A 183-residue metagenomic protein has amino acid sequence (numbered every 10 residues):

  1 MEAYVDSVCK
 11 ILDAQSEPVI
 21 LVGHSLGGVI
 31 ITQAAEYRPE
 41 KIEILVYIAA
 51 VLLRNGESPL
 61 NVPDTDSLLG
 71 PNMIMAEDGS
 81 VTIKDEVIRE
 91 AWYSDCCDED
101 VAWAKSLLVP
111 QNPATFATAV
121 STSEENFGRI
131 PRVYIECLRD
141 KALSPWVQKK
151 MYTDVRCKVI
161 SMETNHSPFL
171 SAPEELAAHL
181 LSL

Functional and structural regions predicted by a protein language model:
M1, E36, E40-E86, T115-S121 (+1 more regions): Flexible "cap/lid" loop of the alpha/beta hydrolase fold
E2-V19: Conserved acidic catalytic loop of the alpha/beta-hydrolase fold
L12-E17, R38-E40, L183: Glycine-rich phosphate-binding loop signature in dinucleotide/nucleotide-binding domains
V22-G27, I31: Gly/Ala-rich beta-loop-alpha elbow adjacent to hydrolase catalytic centers
L45, P131-D140: Conserved strand-to-loop "acid loop" that flanks and positions the catalytic carboxylate
S106-N126: Active-site nucleophile elbow and catalytic-triad environment of alpha/beta-hydrolase enzymes
F127-R132, D154-C157: Short, proline-enriched alpha-helix->beta-strand connector loops that line the catalytic pocket of alpha/beta-hydrolase
C137-E163, L170, L183: Conserved loop-alpha-helix segment in the C-terminal half of the alpha/beta-hydrolase fold that carries the catalytic
